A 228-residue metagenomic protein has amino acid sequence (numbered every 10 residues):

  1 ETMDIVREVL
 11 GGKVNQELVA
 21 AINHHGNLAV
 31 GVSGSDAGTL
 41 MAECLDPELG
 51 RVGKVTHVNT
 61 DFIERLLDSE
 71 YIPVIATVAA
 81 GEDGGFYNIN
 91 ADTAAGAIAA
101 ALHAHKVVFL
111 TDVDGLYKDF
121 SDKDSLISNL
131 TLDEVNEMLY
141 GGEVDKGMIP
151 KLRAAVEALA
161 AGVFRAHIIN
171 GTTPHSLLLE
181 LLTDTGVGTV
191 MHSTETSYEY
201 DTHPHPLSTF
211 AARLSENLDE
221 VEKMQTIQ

Functional and structural regions predicted by a protein language model:
E1-T172, T194-Q225: Nucleotide/pyrophosphate-binding catalytic subdomain
L177-D201: Short, basic/aromatic-enriched C-terminal tail that caps enzymatic domains
